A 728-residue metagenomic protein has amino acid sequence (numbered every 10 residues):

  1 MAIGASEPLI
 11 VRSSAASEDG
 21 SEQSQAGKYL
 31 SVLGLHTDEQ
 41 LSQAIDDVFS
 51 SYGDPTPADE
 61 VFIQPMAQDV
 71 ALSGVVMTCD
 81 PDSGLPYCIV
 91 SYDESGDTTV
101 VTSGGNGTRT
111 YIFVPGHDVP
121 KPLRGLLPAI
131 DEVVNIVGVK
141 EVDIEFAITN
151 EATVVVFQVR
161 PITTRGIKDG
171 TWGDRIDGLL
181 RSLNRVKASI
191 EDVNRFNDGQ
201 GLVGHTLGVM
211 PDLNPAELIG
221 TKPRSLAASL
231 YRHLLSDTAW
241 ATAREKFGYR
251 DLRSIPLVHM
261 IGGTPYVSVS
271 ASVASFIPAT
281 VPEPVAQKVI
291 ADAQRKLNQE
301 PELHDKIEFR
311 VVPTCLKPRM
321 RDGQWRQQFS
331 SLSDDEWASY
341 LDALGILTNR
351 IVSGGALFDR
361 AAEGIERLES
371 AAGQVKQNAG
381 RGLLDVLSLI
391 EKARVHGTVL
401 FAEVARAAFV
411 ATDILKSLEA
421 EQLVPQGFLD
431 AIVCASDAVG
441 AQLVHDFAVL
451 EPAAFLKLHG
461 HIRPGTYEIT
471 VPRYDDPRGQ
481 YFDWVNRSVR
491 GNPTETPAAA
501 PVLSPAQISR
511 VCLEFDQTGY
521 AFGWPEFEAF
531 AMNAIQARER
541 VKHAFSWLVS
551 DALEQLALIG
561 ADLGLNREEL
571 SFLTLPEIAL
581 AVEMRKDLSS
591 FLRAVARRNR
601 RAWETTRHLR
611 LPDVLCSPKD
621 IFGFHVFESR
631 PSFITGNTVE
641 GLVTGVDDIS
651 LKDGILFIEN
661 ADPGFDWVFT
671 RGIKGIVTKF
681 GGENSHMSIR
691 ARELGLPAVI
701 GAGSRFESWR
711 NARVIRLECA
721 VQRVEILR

Functional and structural regions predicted by a protein language model:
M1, S21, E39-D47, P57 (+4 more regions): Conserved divalent-metal-coordinating catalytic cores that perform phosphate/pyrophosphate/nucleotidyl transfer
A2-A26, L30-S31, P55-D69, I144-E145 (+1 more regions): ATP-grasp fold ATP-binding core
L9-A15, T56-Q64, D143, A407 (+7 more regions): Short coil/turn segments at secondary-structure boundaries
I10, F62, I655-E659, I676-V677: Structural motif
V11-S14, V48, I390-R394, A531: Short alpha-helical scaffolding segments that buttress acidic/His motifs in well-ordered protein cores
Q25-G53: Glycine-rich active-site/cofactor-binding loop and its immediate structural neighborhood
V399, I414-E421, V502-H608: Extended, domain-scale alpha-helical bundle/helix-rich regions
